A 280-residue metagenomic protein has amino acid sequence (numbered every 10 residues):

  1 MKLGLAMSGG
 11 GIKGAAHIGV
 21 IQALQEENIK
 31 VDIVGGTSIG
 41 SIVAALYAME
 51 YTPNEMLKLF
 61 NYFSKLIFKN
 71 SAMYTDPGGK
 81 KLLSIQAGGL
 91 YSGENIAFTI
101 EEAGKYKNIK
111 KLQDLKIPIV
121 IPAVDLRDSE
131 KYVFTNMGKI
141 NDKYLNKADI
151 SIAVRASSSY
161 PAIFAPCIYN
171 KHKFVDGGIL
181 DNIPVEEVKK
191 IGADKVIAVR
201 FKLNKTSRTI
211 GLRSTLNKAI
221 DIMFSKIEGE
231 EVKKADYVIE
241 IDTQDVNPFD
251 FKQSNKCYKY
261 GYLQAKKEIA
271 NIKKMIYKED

Functional and structural regions predicted by a protein language model:
M1-T37, A45-D280: Patatin-like phospholipase
